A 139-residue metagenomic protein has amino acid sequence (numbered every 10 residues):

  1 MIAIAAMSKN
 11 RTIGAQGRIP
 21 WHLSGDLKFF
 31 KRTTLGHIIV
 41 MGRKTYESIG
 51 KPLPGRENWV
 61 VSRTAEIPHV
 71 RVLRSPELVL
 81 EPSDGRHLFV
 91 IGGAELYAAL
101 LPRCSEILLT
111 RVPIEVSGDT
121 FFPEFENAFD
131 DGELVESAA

Functional and structural regions predicted by a protein language model:
M1-A139: Enzymes that bind and transform nitrogen-containing heteroaromatic metabolites
